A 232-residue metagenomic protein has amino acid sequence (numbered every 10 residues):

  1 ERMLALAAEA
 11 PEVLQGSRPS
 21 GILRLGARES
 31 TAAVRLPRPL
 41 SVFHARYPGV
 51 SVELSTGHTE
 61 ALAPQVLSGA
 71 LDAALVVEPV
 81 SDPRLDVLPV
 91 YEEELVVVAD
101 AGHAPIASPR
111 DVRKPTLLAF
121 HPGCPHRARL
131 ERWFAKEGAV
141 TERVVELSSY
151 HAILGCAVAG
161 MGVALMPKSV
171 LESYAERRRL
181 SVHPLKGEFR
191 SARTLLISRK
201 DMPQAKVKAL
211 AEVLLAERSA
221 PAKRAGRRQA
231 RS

Functional and structural regions predicted by a protein language model:
E1-G16: Alpha-helical "hinge/linker" immediately C-terminal to small N-terminal DNA-binding modules
S20-P83: Central regulatory/effector-binding core of bacterial HTH transcription factors
R35, H183-R224: A late-sequence structural motif
R46-L54, A135-V144: A local structural motif
V50, L67-L75, L95, A157-V163 (+1 more regions): Alpha-to-beta junction loops
D82-P122: Flexible hinge/capping segments at coil-to-helix
D82-P89, E93, A152-K200: Beta-alpha-beta core module
T116-E137, Q204-A211, R218-R227: Secondary-structure junction motif
